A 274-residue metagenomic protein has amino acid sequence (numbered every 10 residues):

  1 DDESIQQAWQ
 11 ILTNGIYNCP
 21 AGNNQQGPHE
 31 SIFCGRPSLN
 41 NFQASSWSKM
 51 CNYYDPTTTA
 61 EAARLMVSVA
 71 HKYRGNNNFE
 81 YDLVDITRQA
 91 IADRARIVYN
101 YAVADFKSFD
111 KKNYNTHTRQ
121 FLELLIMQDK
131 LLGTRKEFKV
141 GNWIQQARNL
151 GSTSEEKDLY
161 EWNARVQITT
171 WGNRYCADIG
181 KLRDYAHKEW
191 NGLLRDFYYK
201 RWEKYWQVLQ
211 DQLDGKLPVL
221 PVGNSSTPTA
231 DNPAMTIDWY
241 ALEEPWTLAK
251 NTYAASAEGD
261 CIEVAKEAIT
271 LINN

Functional and structural regions predicted by a protein language model:
D1-N274: Substrate-binding groove of N-acetylhexosamine-processing glycoside hydrolases
